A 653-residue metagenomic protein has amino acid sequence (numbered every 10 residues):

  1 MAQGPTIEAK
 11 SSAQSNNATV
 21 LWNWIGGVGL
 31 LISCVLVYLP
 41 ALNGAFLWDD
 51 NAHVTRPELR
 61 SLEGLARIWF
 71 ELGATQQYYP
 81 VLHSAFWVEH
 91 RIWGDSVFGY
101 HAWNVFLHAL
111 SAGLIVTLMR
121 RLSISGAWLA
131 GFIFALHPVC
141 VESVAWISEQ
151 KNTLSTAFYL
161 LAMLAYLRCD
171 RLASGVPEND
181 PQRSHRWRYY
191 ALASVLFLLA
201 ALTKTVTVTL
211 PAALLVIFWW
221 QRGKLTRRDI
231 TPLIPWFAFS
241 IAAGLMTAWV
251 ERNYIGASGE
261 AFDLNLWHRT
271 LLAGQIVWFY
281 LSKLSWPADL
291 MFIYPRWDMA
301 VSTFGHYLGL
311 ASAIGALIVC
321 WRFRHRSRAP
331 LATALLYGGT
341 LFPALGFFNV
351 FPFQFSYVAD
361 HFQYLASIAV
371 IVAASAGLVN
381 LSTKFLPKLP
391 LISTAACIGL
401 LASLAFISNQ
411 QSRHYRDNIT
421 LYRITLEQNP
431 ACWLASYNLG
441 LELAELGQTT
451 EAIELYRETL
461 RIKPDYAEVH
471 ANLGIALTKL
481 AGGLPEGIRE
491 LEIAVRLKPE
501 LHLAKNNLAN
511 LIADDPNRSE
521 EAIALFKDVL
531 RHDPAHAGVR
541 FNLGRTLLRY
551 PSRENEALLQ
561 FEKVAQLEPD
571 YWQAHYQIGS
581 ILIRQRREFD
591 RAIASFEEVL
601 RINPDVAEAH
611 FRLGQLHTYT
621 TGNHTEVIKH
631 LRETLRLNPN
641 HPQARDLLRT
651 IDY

Functional and structural regions predicted by a protein language model:
A2-I475, E500-L503, N507, G538 (+1 more regions): Polytopic membrane enzymes that build or remodel cell-surface glycoconjugates and lipids
W93-S96, S123, N409, N429-P430 (+7 more regions): Residues at alpha-helix boundaries and short interhelical turns
H414-T420, L446-E458, K479-I493, D514-D528 (+3 more regions): Structural signature of tandem alpha-helical TPR/SEL1-like repeats, specifically the intra-repeat loop/turn
S436-L446, L455, V469-L477, E490 (+9 more regions): TPR/Sel1-like alpha-solenoid repeat signature
Y619-Y653: Terminal, low-structured helical/coil segments at or just beyond the last alpha-helical repeat
